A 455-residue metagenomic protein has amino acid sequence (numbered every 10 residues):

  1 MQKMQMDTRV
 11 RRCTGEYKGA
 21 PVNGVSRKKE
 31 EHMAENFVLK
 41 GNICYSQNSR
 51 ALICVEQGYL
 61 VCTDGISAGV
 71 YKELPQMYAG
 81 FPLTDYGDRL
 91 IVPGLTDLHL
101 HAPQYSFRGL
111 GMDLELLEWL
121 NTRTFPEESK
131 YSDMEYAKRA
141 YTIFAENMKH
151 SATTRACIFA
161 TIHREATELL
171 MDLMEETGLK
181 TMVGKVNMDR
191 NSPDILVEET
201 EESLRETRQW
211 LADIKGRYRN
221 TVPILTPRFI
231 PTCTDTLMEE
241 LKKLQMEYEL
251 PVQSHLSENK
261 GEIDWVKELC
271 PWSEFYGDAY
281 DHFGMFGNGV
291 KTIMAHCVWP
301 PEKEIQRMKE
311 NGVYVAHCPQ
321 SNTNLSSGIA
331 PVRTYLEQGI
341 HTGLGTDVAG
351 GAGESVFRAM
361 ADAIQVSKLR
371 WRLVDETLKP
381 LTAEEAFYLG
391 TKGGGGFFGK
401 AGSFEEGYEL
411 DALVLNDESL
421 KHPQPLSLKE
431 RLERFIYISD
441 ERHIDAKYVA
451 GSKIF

Functional and structural regions predicted by a protein language model:
N23-Y78, R89-L90: N-terminal metal-binding scaffold of metallo-dependent hydrolase/deaminase domains
A34-G41, Q76-W119, T142, K149-H150: Replace "His-x-His-based motif
N48, E409-F455: C-terminal cap of metal-dependent C-N hydrolases
S106-R139, K185, R190-T200, N259-G289 (+1 more regions): Active-site gating loops and adjacent loop-to-helix segments of metal-dependent hydrolytic enzymes
R108-L179, S203-R217: Alpha-helical scaffold segments that flank or form the walls of functional sites
E165-V298: Metal-coordinating catalytic core of metallo-dependent amide/deamination hydrolases
H282-N288, R333-K421: His/Asp/Glu-enriched, well-ordered alpha-helical/loop segment that forms or immediately abuts the divalent-metal
